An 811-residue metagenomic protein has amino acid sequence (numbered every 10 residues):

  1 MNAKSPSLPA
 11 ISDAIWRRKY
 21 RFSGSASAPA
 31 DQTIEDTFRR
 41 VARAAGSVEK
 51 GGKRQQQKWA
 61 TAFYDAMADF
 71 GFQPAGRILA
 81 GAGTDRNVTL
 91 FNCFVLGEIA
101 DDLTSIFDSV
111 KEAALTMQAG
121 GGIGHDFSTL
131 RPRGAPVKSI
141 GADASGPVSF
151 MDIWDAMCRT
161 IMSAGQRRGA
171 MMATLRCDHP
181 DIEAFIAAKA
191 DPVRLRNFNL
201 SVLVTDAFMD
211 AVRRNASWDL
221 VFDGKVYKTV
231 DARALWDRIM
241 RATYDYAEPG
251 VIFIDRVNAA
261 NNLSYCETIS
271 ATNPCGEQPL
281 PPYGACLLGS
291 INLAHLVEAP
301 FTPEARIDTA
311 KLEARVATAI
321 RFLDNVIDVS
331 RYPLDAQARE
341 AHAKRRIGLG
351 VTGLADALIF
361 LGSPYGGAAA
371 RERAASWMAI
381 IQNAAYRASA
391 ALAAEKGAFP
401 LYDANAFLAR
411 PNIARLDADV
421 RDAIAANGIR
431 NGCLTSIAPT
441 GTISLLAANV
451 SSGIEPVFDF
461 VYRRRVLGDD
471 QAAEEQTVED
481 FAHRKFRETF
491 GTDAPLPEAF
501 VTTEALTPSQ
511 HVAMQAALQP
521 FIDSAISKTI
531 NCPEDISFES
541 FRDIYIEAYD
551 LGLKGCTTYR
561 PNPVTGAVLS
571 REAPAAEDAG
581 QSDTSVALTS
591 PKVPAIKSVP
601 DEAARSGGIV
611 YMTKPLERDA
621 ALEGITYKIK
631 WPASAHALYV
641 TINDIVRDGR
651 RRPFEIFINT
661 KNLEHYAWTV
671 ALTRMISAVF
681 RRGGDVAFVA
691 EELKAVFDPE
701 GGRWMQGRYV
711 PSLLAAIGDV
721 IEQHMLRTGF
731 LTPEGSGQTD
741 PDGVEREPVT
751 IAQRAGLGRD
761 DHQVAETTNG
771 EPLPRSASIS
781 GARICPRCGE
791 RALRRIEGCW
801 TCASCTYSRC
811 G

Functional and structural regions predicted by a protein language model:
M1-L90, G97, W236-M240, D245 (+7 more regions): Acidic/polar, glycine-rich intrinsically disordered N-terminal extensions of enzymes
N2-P6, F91-T309, Y332-A338, A385-A394 (+4 more regions): Active-site cavity-forming subdomains of large catalytic enzyme subunits
D65-G83, C177, T318-D328, E340-G362 (+1 more regions): Core structural elements
A82-L90, F94, D102-D126, I161 (+12 more regions): Conserved phosphate/anionic-ligand binding catalytic regions in large, soluble enzymes, centered on
V204, A260-S270, P274-P279, I347 (+7 more regions): Terminal amphipathic helices with adjacent charged low-complexity linkers/tails
G224, R315-A338, H342, R346 (+5 more regions): Internal maturation/activation junctions in enzymes
E277-P279, L323-D328, R410-A414, A423-R430 (+4 more regions): Catalytic alpha/beta core of large soluble enzyme barrels
T589-T660, A667-E797, T801-G811: Detector for conserved single-position "signature" residues within domains
